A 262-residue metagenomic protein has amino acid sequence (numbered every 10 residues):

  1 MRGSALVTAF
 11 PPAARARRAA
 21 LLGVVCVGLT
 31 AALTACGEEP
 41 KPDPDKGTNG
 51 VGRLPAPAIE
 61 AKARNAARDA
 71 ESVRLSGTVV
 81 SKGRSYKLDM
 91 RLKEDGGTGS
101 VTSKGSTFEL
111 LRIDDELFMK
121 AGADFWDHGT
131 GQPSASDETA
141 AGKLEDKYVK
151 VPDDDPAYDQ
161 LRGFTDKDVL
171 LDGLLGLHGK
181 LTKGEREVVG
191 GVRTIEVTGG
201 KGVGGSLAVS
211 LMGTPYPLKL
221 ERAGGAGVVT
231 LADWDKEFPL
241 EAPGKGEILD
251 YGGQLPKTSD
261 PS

Functional and structural regions predicted by a protein language model:
R2-K87, E247, G252-S262: N-terminal leader/targeting segments and the immediate start of mature chains
P57-F125: N-terminal mature ectodomain segment of secretory-pathway/periplasmic proteins
I59, K167-L170: Stable alpha-helical elements in mature extracytoplasmic
G105-T107, L117, F125-D127, V203 (+2 more regions): Short, surface-exposed beta-strand-loop junctions and turns on beta-sheet-rich folds
I113, L144, G227: Residues that flank catalytic or metal-binding motifs in active/ligand-binding sites
K120-D168: Acidic/charged, solvent-exposed loop-and-adjacent secondary-structure segments enriched in E/D, K/R, S/T, and G/P
G173-T182: A short, amphipathic edge element
G184-I248: Gly/Pro-enriched, hydrophobic low-complexity segments that function as extracytoplasmic propeptides/linkers
